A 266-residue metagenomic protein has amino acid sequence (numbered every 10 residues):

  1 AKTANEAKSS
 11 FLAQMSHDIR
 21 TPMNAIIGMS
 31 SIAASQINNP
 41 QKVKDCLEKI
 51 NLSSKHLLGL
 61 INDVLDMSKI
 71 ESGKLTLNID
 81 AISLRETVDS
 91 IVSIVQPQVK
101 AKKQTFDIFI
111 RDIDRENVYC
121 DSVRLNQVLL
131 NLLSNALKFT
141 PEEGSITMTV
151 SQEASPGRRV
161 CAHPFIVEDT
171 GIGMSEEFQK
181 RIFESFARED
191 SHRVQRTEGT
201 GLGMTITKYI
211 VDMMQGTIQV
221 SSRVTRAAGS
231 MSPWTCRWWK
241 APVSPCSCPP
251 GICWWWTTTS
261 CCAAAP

Functional and structural regions predicted by a protein language model:
K8, H192: Short basic (Lys/Arg) and small-residue
G28, M174-R188: Short conserved segment of the HATPase_c
L52-L57: Short alpha-helical segment of the dimerization/phosphotransfer core of two-component systems
S68-I79: Helix-loop junction within the histidine kinase core
N78-S83, K100, T105-E116, E153: Conserved catalytic submotifs in the C-terminal HATPase_c
S90, A101, F109, P156-V160 (+2 more regions): Disordered, acidic interdomain junction associated with two-component signaling
